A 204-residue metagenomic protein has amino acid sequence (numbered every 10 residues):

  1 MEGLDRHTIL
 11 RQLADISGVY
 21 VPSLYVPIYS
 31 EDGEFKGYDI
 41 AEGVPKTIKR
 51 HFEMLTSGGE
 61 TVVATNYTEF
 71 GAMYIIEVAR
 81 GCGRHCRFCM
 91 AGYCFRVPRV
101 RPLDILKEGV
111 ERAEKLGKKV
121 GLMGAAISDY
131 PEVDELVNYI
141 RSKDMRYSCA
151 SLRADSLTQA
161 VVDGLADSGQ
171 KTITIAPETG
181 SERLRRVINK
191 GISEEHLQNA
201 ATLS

Functional and structural regions predicted by a protein language model:
M1-A91, R96-D104: Acidic, low-complexity intrinsically disordered segments
V110-S204: Conserved SAM/AdoMet-binding glycine-rich loop
